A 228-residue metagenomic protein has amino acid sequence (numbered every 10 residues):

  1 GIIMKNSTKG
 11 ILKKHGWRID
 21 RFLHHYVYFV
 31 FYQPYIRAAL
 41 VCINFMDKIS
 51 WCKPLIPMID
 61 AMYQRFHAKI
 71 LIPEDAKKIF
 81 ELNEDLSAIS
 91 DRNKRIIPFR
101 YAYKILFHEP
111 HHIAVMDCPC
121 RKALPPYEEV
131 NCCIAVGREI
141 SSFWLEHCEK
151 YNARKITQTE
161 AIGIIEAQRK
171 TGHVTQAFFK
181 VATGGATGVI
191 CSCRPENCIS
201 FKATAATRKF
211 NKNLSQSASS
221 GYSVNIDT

Functional and structural regions predicted by a protein language model:
I3-C132, I162-T171: N-terminal, charged low-complexity regulatory/assembly segments
F99-Y101, V174-K180, A205: Glycine-rich, charged/polar anion/phosphate-binding loops that engage phosphate groups from diverse ligands
C118-C120, C132-C133, C191-C193, C198: Disulfide-bonded cysteines in secreted/extracellular proteins and peptides
C133-I140, A177: Extended, non-transmembrane interaction/recognition domains
E146-A182, G188-N197: Compact structured core domains
G172-V174, E196-S219: Activation/maturation switch segments at domain boundaries
F178-G185, K209-T228: Ferredoxin-like iron-sulfur electron-transfer modules
I190-F201, S223-T228: Cysteine-centered iron-sulfur cluster-binding motifs in ferredoxin-type domains/subunits of redox enzymes
